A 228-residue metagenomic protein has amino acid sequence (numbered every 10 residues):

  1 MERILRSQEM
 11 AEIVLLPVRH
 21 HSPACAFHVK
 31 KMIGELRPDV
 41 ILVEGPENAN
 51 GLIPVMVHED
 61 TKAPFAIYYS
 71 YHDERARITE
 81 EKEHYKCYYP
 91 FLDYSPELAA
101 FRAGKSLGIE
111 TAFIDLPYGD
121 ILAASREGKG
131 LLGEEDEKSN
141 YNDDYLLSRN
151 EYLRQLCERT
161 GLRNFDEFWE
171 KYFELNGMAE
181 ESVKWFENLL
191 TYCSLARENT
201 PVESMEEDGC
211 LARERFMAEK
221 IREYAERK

Functional and structural regions predicted by a protein language model:
M1-K228: Compositional signal for N-terminal targeting/processing segments
